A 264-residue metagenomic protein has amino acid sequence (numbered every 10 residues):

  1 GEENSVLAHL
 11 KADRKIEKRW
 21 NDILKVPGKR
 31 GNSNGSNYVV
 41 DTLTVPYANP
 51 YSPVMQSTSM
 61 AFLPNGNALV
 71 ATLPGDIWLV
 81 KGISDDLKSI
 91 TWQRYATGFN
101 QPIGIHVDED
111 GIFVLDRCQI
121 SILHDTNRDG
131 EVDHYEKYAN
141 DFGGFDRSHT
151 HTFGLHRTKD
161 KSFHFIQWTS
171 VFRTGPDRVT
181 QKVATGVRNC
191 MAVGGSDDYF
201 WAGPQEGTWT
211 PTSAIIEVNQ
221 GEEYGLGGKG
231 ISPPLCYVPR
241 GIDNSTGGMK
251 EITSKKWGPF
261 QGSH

Functional and structural regions predicted by a protein language model:
E3-H264: Beta-propeller domains with acidic blade repeats across secreted/periplasmic ectodomains and cytosolic WD/CNH propellers
